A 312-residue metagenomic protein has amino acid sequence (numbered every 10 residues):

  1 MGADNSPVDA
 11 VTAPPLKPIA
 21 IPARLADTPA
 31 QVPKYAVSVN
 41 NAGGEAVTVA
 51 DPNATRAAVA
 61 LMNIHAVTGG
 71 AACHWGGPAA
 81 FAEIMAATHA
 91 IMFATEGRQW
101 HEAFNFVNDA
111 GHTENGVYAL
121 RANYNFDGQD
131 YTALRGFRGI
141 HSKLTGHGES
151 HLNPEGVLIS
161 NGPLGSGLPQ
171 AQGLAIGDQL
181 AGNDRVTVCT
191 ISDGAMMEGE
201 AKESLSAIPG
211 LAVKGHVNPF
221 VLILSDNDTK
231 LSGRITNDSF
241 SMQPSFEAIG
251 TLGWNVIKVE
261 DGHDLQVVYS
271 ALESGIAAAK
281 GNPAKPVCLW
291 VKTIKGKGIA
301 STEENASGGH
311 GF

Functional and structural regions predicted by a protein language model:
G2-F81, D130-S160: Conserved internal helical-beta-strand scaffold that buttresses enzyme catalytic cores
A36-V47, N105-F106, Y118-L120, S307-F312: Charged, low-complexity surface segments at secondary-structure and domain boundaries
D51-N53, T88, M92, G262: Compositionally biased, low-hydrophobicity segments enriched in charged and small polar residues
A57-A58, T113, A133, S241 (+2 more regions): Alpha-helical structural motif
V59-G69, G77-V213: Cofactor-binding active-site loop characterized by glycine-rich and histidine/acidic residues
T95, S150-F312: Glycine-rich ThDP/TPP pyrophosphate-binding loop and its adjacent helix/strand module within ThDP-dependent enzymes
